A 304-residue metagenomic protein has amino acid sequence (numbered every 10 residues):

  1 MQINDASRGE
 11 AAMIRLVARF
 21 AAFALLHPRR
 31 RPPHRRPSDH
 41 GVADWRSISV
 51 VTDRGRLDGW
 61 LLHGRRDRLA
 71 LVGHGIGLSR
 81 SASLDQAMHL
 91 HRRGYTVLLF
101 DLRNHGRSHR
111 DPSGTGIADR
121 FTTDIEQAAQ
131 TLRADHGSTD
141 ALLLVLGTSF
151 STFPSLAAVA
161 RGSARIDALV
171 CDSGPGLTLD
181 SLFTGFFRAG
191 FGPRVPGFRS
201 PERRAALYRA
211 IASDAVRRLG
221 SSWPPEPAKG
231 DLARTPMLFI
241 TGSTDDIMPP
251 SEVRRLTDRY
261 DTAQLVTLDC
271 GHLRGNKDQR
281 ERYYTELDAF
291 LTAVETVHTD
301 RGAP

Functional and structural regions predicted by a protein language model:
M1-V51, L57-W60: An N-terminal hydrophobic leader/cap segment in hydrolases
D67, H74-L78: Active-site glycine-rich loops that stabilize anionic/oxyanionic intermediates across multiple enzyme folds
S79, H105-H136, A141: Catalytic nucleophile-loop/oxyanion-hole region of alpha/beta-hydrolase and closely related hydrolase-like folds
A87-R110: Conserved alpha/beta-hydrolase
A160-R218, T267: Hydrolase active-site cap/lid region
L232-A233, F239-T241, D245: Short beta-strand/loop motif that positions the catalytic acidic residue of the alpha/beta-hydrolase fold
D246-E252: Conserved alpha/beta-hydrolase "acid-adjacent" motif
C270-Y284: Catalytic histidine-centered segment of alpha/beta-hydrolase-like enzymes
